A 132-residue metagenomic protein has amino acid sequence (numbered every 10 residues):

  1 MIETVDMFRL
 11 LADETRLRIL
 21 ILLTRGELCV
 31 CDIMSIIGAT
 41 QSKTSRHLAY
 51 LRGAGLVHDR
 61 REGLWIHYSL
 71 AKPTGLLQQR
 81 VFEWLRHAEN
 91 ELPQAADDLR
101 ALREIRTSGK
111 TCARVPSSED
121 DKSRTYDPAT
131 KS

Functional and structural regions predicted by a protein language model:
M1-L11, L56, F82, K131: N-terminal leader segment of winged-helix/HTH proteins
I2-S42, W65-G75: N-terminal helix-turn-helix DNA-binding core of bacterial DNA-binding proteins
S35, R52-G53: Alpha-helical residues within the helix-turn-helix
S45: Conserved catalytic core of two-component sensor histidine kinases
L48-A49: Short, hydrophobic-biased segments on the C-terminal half of alpha helices that form "recognition helices"
G53-E62, S69-A71: Beta-hairpin "wing" of winged helix-turn-helix
K72-S132: C-terminal regulatory/oligomerization modules of transcriptional regulators
